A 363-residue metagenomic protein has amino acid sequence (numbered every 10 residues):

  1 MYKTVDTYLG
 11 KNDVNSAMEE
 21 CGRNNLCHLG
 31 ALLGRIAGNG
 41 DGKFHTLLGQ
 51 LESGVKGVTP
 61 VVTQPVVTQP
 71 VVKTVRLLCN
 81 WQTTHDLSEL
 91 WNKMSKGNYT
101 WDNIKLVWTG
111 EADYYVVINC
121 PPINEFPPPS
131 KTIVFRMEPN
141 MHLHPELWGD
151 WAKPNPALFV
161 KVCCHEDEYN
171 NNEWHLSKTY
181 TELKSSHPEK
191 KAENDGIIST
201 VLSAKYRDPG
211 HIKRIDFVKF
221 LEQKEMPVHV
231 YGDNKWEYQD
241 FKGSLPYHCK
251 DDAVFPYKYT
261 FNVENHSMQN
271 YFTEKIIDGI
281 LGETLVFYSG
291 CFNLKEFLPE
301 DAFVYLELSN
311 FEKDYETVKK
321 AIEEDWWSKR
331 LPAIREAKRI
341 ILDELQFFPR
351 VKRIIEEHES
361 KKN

Functional and structural regions predicted by a protein language model:
Y2-V5, V14: Alpha-helical tetratricopeptide repeat
D13-M18, L26, A37-F44: Charged, low-complexity interaction regions
C21, A31-G34: Inward-facing hydrophobic residues that define packing positions of alpha-helical scaffold repeats
L33-P60: Repeat-associated, polar segments at repeat-unit boundaries in modular proteins
G57-V72: Acidic, proline-/serine-/threonine-rich low-complexity intrinsically disordered repeat tracts
P70-R136, N140-N363: Pol beta-like nucleotidyltransferase catalytic core
